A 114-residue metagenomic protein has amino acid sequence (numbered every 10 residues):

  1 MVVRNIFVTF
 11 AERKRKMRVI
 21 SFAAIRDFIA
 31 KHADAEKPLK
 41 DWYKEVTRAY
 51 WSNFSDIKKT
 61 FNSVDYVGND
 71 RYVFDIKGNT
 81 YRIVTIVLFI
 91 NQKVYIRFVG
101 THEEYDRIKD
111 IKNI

Functional and structural regions predicted by a protein language model:
M1-T80, L88-Y95, H102-I114: Basic, Lys/Arg-enriched alpha-helical interface segments
